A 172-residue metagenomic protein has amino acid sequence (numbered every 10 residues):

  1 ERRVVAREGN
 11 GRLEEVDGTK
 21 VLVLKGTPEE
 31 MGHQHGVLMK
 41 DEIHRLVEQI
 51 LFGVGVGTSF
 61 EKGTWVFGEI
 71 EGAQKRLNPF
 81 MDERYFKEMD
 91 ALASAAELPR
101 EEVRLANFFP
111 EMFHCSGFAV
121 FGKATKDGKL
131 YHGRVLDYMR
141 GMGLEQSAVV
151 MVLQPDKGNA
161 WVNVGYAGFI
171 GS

Functional and structural regions predicted by a protein language model:
E1-S172: N-terminal mature-domain region immediately after signal-peptide cleavage in secreted/organellar precursors
